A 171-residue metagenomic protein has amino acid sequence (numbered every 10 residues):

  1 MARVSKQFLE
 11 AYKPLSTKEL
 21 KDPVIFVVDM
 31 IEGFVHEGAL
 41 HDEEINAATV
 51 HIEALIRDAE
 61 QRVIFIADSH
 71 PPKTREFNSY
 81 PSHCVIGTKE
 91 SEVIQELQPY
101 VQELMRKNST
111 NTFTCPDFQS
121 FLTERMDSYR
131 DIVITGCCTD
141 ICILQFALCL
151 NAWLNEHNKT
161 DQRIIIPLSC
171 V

Functional and structural regions predicted by a protein language model:
M1-L104: Active-site acidic carboxylates
S16, T123-D127, W153-D161: Alpha-helix termini
L20-D22, E60, D127-I132, D161: A general structural motif
E44-A47, Q119-S120, L148-C149: Charged helix-capping and loop-helix junction motifs
V50-D58, L144-H157: Histidine-anchored nucleotide/phosphate-binding helix
I66-S69, N108, C137, P167-S169: Active-site-proximal beta-strand/loop segments in catalytic clefts of secreted hydrolases
G87-Q145: Internal catalytic-core helix/loop-beta-alpha segment that presents or stabilizes conserved functional determinants
V133-D140, H157-V171: A short glycine-rich beta-strand->turn/loop micro-motif centered on a GG-aromatic cluster
